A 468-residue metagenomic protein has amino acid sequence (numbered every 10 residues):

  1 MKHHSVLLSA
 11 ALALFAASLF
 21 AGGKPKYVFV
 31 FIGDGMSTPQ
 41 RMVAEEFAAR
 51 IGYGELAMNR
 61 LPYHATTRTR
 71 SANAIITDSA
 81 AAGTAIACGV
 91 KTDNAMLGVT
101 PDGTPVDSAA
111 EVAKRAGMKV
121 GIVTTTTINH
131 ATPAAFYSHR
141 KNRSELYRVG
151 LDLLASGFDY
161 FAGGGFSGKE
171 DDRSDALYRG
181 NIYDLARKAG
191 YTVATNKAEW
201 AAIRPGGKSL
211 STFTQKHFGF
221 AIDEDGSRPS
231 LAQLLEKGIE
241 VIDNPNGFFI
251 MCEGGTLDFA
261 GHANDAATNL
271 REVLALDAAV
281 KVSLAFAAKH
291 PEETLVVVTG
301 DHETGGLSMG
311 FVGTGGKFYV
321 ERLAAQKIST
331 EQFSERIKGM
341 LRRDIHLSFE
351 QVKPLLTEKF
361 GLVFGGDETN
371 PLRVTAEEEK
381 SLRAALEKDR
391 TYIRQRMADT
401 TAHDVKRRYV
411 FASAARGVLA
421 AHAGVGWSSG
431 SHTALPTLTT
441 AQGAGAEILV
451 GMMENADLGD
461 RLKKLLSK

Functional and structural regions predicted by a protein language model:
M1-L8: Bacterial N-terminal signal peptides that target proteins for export
S9-S18: Bacterial N-terminal signal peptides
A21-G23: Boundary at the C-terminal end of the N-terminal hydrophobic targeting segment
K26-Y27, M36-M42, E46-T84, D93 (+1 more regions): A post-motif C-terminal structural segment
A85-G89, E111-K119, L154-A155, A288: Alpha-helix C-terminal capping segments
G98-D107: Glycine-rich anion/phosphate-binding loops
A109-E111, R115-A134: Glycine-rich phosphate/pyrophosphate-binding loops and their adjacent beta-strand/loop elements at enzyme active sites
